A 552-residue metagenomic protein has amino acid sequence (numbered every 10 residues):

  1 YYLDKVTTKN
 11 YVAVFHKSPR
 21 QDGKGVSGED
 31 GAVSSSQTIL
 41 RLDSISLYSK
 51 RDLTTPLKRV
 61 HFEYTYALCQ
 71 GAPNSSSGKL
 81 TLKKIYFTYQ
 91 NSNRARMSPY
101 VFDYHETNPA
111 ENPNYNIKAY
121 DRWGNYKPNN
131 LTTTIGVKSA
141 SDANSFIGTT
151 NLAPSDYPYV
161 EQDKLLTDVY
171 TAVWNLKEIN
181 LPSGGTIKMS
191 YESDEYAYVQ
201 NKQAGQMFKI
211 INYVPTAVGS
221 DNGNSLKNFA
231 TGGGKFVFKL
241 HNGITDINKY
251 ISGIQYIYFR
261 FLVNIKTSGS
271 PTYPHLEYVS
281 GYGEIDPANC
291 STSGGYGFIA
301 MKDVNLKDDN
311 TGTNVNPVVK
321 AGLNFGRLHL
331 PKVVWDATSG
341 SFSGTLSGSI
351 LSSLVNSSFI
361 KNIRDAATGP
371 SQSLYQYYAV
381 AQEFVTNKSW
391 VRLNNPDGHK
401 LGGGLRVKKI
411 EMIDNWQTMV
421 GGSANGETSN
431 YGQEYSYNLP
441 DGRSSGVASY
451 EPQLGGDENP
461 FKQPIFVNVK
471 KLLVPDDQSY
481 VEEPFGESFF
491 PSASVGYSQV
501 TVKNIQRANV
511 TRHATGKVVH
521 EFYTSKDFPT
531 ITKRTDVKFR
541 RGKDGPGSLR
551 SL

Functional and structural regions predicted by a protein language model:
Y1-L552: Conserved catalytic cores of ATP-dependent inositol ring kinases
